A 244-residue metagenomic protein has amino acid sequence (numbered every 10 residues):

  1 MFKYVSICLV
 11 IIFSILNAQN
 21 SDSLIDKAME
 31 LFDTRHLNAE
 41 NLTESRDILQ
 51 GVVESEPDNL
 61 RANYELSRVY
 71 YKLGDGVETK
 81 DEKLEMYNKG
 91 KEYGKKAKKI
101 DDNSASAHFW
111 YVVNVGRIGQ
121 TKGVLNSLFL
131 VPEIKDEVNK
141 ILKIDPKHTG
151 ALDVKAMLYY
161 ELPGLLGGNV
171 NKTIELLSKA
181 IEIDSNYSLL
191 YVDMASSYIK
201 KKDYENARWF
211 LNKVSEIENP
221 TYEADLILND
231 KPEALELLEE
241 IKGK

Functional and structural regions predicted by a protein language model:
L16-Y70: N-terminal leader/linker segments that initiate helical-solenoid repeat arrays
L24, K200, N206-K244: Terminal, low-structured helical/coil segments at or just beyond the last alpha-helical repeat
T34-Q50, K83-Y93, S127-E133, L166-I174: Helix-turn-helix repeat elements of alpha-solenoid scaffolds
